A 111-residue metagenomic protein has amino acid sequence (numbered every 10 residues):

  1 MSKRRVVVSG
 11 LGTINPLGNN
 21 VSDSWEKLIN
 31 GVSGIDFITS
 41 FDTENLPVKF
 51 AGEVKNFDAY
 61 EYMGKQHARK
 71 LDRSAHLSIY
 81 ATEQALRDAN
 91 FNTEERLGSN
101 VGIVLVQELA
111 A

Functional and structural regions predicted by a protein language model:
M1-A111: Conserved "HGTGT" condensation-loop signature of ketosynthase/thiolase-family condensing enzymes that catalyze
